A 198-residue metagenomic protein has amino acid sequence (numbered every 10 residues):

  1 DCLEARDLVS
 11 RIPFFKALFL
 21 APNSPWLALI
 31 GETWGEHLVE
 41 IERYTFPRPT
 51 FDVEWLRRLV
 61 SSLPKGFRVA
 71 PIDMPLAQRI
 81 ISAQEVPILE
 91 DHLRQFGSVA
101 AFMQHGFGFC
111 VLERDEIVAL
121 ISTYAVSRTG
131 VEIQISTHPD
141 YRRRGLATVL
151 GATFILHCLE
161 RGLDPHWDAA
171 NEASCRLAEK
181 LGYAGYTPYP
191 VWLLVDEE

Functional and structural regions predicted by a protein language model:
D1-I80, W192: Acyl-donor-binding surface of acyltransferase catalytic domains
E4, I133, T137, R143-H157 (+2 more regions): Conserved acetyl-CoA-binding loop-helix of GNAT-fold acetyltransferases
D7-P13, V149-D164, A184: Conserved acyl-CoA
L27-H37, T148, A170-P188: Conserved active-site alpha-helix within GNAT-family acetyltransferase domains
I81-R94: Conserved GNAT-fold acetyl-CoA-binding loop/helix
Q95-H138: A conserved beta-strand-loop-helix scaffold within acyl/acetyltransferase catalytic domains
L120, Y186-V191: Residue-level detector of high-confidence beta-strand sites
I135, P165-D168: Conserved hydrophobic beta-strand within the GNAT/NAT acetyltransferase core sheet that lines the active-site cleft
